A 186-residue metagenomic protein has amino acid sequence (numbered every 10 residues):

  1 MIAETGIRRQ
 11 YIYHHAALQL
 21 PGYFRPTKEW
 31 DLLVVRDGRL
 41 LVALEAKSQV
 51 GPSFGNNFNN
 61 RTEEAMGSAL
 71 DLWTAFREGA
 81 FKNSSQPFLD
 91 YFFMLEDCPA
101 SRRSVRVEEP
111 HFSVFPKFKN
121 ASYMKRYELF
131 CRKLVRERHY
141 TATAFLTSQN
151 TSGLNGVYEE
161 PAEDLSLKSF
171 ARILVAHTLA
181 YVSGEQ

Functional and structural regions predicted by a protein language model:
M1-A17, Q186: Acidic-basic catalytic patches of nuclease active cores, encompassing PD-(D/E)XK and other metal-cofactor nuclease
M1-I2, Q149-Q186: Low-complexity intrinsically disordered segments
I2-R8, V35-L40, T74-K82: Secondary-structure boundary elements
Q10-D37: Active-site metal-binding core of divalent-cation-utilizing nuclease and nuclease-like domains
A17, A46-G51, E96: An acidic- and aromatic-residue-enriched active-site/binding cleft used to recognize and process polar
P26-K28, G51, F58: Long alpha-helical, hydrophobic tracts
L32-V34, V42-S48, A65: Conserved catalytic cores of phosphodiester-cleaving nucleases, focusing on short active-site segments
S53-S152: Acidic, metal/cofactor-coordinating or nucleic-acid-engaging core segments within structured domains
